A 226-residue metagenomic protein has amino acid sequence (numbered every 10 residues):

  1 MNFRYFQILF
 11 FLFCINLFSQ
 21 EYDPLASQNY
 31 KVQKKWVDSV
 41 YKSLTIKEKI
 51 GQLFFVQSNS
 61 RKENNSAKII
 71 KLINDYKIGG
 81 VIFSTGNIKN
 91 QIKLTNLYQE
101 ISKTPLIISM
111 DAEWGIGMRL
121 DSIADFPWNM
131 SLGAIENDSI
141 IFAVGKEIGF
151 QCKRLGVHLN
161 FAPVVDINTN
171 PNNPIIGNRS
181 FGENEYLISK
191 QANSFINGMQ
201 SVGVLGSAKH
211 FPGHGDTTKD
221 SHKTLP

Functional and structural regions predicted by a protein language model:
M1-Y22: Bacterial Sec-dependent N-terminal signal peptides
N29-R61, N65: Mature N-terminal segment immediately following signal peptide/propeptide cleavage in secreted/periplasmic
I50-G51, I78, S102-P105, S201-V204: Short coil/turn connectors at secondary-structure junctions
N59-N65, I69-Q191, H210, G215-P226: Enzymes and membrane/adaptor proteins characterized by extended Gly/Ser/Thr/Asp/Glu-rich, aromatic-dotted
M199-H210, T218: Phosphate/pyrophosphate-binding betaalpha-module
